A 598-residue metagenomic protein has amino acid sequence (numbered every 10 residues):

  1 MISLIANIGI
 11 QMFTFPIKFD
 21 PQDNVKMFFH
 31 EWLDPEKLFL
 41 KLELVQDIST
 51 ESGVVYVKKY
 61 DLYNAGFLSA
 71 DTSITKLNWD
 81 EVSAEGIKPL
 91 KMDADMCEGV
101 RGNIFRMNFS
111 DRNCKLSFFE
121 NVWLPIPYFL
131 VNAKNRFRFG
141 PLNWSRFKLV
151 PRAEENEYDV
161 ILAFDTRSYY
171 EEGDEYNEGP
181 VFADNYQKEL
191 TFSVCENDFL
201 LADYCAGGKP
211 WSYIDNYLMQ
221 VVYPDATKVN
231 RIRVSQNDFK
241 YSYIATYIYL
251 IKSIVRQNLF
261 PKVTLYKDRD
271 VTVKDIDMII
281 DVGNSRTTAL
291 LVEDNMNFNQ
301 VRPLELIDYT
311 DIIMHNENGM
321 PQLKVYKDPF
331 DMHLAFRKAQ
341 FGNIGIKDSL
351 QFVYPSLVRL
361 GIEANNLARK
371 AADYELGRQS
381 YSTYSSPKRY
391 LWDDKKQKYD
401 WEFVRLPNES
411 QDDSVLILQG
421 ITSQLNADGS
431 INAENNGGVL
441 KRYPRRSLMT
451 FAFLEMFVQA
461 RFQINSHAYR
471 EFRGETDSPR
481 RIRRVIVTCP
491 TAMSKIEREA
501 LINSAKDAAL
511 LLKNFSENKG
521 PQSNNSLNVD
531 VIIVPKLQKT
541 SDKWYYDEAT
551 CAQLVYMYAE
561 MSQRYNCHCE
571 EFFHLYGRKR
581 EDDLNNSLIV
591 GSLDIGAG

Functional and structural regions predicted by a protein language model:
I2-P16, D20, F29, F39-L42 (+5 more regions): Gly/Thr-rich phosphate-binding beta-strand-loop-beta motif of the actin/hexokinase/Hsp70
I2-S235, I307-P479, R483, C489: Phosphate-binding loop and its immediate beta->loop->alpha context in nucleotide/phosphate-handling enzymes
I214-V271: Non-catalytic propeptide/linker segments at domain boundaries
K240-V255, Q379-T383, L440-I464, S494-L501 (+1 more regions): Phosphate/oxyanion-binding active-site loops and adjacent basic polyanion-contact surfaces
Y247-D275, N518-I589: Conserved phosphate-binding catalytic cores of ATP/NTP-utilizing and phosphoryl-transfer enzymes
D277-D281, D477-T491, D542-Y546, I589-D594: Extended hydrophobic secondary-structure segments that form protein cores and membrane-embedded regions
N295-D331, K513-N518, C569-H574: Flexible phosphate/Mg2+-sensing switch loops adjacent to catalytic phosphate-binding sites
I482-N514: Short, low-complexity, polybasic intrinsically disordered segments
